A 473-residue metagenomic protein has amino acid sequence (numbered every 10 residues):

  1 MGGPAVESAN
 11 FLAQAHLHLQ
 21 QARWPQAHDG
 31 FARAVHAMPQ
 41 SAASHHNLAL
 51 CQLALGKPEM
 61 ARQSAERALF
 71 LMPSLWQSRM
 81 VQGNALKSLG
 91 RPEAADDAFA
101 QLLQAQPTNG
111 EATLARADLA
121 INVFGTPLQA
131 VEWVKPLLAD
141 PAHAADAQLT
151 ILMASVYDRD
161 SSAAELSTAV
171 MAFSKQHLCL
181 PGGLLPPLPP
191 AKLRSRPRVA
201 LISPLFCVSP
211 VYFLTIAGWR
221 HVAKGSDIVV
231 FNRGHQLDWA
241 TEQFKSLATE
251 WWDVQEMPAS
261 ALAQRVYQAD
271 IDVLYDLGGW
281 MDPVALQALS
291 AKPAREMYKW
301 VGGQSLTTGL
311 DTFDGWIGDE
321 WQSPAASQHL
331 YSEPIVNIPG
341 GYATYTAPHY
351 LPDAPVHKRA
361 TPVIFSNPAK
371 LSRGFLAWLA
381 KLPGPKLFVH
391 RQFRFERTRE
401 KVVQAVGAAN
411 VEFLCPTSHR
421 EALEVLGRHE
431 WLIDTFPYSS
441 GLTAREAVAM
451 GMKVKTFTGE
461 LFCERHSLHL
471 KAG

Functional and structural regions predicted by a protein language model:
M1-R359, L376-A377, V402-Q404, R420-E424 (+1 more regions): Alpha-helical solenoid repeat scaffolds of the TPR/TPR-like class and their adjacent stem/linker regions that mediate
H18, L205-F206, S366-K370, F393: Short donor-sugar binding/catalytic loops of nucleotide-sugar-dependent glycosyltransferases, especially enzymes
R198-A200, V363, F388, K455: Short, well-ordered beta-strand segments
I202, I364-N367, H390, L414: Short hydrophobic "strand-cap" motifs at the C-terminus of beta-strands
F231-Q236, L387-E400: Glycosyltransferase donor-sugar binding loop
D253-Q255, A409-S418, T435-F436: Active-site donor-binding acidic/aromatic loop of nucleotide-activated sugar and phosphosugar transferases involved
G279-M281, P368, Y438-S439: Short glycine-rich anion-binding loops that position phosphate/pyrophosphate groups of nucleotides and phosphorylated
L426-W431, T435-G473: Catalytic binding pocket for nucleotide-activated donors in carbohydrate/polymer assembly enzymes
